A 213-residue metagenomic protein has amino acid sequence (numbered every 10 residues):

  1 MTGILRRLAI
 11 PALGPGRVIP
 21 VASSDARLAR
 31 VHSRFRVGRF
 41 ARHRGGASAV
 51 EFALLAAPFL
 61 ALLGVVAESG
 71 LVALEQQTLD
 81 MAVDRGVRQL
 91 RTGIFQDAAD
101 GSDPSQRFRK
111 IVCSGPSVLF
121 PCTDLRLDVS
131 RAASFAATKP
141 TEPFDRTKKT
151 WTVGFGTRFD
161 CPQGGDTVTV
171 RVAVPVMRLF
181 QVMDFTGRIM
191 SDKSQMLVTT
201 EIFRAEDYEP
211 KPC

Functional and structural regions predicted by a protein language model:
T2-G115: Alpha-helical assembly-interface signal, strongest on the long, hydrophobic N-terminal helix that forms
T2-R6, R178-C213: Low-complexity, S/T/G/P-rich flexible repeat/linker segments used as non-globular hinges and stalks within
I4, V18, R88-G164: Short amphipathic secondary-structure patches
G38, L71, L119-P121, I189 (+1 more regions): A generic structural signal for short, solvent-exposed coil/turn residues that cap or connect secondary-structure
L79, E142, F185-G187: Short, glycine/charged-enriched secondary-structure capping and boundary segments
V170: Beta-strand/loop substructures that line and gate deep hydrophobic ligand-binding cavities in soluble
